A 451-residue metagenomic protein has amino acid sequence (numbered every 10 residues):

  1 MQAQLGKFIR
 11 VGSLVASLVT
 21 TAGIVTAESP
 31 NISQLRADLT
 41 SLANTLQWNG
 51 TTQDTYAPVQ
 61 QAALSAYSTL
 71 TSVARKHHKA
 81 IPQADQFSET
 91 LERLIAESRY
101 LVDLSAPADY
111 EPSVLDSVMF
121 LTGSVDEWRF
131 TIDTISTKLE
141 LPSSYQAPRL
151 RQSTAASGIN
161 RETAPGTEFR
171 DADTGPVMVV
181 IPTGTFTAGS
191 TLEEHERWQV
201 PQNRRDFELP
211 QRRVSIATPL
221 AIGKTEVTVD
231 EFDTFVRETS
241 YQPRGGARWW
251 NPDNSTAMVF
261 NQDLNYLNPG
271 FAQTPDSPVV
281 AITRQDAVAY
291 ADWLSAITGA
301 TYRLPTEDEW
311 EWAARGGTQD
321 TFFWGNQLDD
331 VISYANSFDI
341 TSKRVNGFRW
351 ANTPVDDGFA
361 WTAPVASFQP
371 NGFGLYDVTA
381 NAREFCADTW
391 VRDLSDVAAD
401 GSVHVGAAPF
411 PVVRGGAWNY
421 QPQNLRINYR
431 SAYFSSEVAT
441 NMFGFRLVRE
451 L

Functional and structural regions predicted by a protein language model:
Q2-G12: Bacterial N-terminal signal peptides that target proteins for export
G12-T21: Bacterial N-terminal signal peptides
A27, T137-T256, R284-Q285, D292 (+3 more regions): Short, compositionally biased
N31, L35-N49, L104-S144: C-terminal amphipathic alpha-helix
A43-I81: Alpha-helical segments in soluble extracytoplasmic regions
N44-W48, R75, D103-A106, F130-D133 (+3 more regions): Sec-exported extracytoplasmic/periplasmic mature domains
T71-S117: Long, amphipathic, charge-rich alpha-helical segments that form helical bundles/coiled-coils
T187, L192-E196, V200-R204, Q242 (+2 more regions): Functional-site microenvironments in short loops/helix caps that host divalent-cation chemistry
